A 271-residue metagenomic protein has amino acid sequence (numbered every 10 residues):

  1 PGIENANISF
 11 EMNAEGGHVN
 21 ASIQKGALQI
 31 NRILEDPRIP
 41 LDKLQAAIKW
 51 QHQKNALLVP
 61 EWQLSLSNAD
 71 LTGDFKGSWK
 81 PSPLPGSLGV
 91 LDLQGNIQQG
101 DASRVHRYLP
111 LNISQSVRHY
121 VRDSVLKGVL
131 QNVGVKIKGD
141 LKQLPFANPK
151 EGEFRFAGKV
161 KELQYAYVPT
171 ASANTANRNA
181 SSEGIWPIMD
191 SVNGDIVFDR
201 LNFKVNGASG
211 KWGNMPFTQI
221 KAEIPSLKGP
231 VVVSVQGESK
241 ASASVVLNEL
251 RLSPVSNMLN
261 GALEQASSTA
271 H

Functional and structural regions predicted by a protein language model:
P1-P40, L44, Q51-L58, A69-H271: Membrane-proximal interfacial segments on either side of biological membranes
